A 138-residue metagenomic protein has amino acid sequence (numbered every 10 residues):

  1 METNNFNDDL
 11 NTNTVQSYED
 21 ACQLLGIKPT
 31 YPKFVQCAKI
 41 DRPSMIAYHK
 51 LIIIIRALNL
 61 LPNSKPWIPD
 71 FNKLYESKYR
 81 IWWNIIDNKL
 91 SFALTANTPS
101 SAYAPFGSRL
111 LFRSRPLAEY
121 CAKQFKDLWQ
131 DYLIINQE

Functional and structural regions predicted by a protein language model:
M1-S44: Charge-rich, low-complexity N-terminal segments
T3, Q16, N72, I81-N84: Assembly/interface hotspot detector across virion components, adhesins/toxins, and nucleic-acid enzymes
N13-Q16, R42-I52, R113-P116, Y120: Alpha-helix boundary/N-cap detector
G26, K39, N59-N63, A122 (+2 more regions): Short, flexible coil/linker elements and helix-boundary hinge sites characteristic of intrinsically disordered
Y31-Y75: Acidic, glycine-rich loop-and-strand cores that form catalytic or ligand-binding grooves in diverse globular domains
I54-S64, Y79-N88, F112: Aromatic/pi-system hotspot detector in well-structured domains
L74-G107: Short aromatic-glycine-(Arg/Gly/Cys) micro-motifs in beta-strand/loop hairpins
N97-E138: Short, compact, well-ordered microdomains
